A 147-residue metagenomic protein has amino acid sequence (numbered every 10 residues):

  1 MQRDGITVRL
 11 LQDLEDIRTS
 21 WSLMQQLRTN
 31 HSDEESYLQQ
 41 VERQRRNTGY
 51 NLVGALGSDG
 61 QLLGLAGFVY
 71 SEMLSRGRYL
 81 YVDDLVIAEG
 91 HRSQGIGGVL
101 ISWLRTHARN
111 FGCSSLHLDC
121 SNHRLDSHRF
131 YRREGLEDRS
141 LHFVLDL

Functional and structural regions predicted by a protein language model:
Q2-I6, L10-G77, S102, D146: Acetyl-CoA-dependent GNAT
V53, G64-A66, L80, L85 (+2 more regions): Conserved GNAT-family N-acetyltransferase fold
E72-V82, R92, D138-R139: A conserved beta-turn-beta hairpin within the catalytic core of GNAT-like acetyltransferases that forms part
I87, S93-T106, R133: Conserved acetyl-CoA-binding loop-helix of GNAT-fold acetyltransferases
A88, S121: Residue-level recognition of the GNAT/N-acetyltransferase active site
G98, N122-L141, L145: Conserved active-site alpha-helix within GNAT-family acetyltransferase domains
A108-D119: Conserved GNAT acetyl-CoA-binding A-motif
